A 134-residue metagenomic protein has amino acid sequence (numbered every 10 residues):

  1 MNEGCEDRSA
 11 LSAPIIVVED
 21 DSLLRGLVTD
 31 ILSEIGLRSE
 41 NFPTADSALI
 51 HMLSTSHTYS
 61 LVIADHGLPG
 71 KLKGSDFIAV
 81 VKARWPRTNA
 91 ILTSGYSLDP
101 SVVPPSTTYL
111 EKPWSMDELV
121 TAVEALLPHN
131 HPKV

Functional and structural regions predicted by a protein language model:
M1-V17, S22-L23, T29, I35-R38 (+6 more regions): Non-catalytic signal-transmission and effector/linker regions of two-component phosphorelay proteins
S56-A64, L68: Active-site beta3 strand of CheY-like receiver
D65-A79: Conserved phosphotransfer microenvironments
T93-S94: Hydrophobic/aromatic residues positioned on beta-strands within the core alpha/beta folds
S97: Conserved phosphotransfer active-site motifs of two-component signaling proteins, especially the receiver
T107-Y109: Conserved phosphoryl-transfer motifs of two-component systems
